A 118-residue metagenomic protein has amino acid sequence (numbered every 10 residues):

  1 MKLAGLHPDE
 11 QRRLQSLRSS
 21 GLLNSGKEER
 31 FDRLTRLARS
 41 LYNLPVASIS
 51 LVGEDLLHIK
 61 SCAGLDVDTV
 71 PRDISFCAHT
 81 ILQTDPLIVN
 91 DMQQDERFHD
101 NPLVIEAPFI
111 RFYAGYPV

Functional and structural regions predicted by a protein language model:
M1-E28: Signal-transmission linkers at sensory-effector interfaces
K2, N24-L57: Helix-loop-beta substructure at the N-terminus of cytosolic sensory domains that couple signal/ligand detection
H7, E28-E29, V70, F112: Short alpha-helix boundary/capping motifs
Q15-S16, P45-V46, V52-C62, V67-R111: Regulatory sensory and allosteric helical modules in signal-transduction proteins and certain transcription factors
S20, A38-L41, T80-Q83: Generic N-terminal helix/loop capping motif
R39-S40, F76, V118: A generic "structured core" feature
R111-V118: A short, aliphatic-rich beta-strand micro-motif
